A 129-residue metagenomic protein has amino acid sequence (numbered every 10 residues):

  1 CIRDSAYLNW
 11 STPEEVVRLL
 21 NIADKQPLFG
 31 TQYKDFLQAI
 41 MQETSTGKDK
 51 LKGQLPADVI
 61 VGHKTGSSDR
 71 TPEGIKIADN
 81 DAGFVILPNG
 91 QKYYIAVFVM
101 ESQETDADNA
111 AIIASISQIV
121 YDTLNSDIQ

Functional and structural regions predicted by a protein language model:
R3-Q129: Penicillin-recognizing serine hydrolase domain
